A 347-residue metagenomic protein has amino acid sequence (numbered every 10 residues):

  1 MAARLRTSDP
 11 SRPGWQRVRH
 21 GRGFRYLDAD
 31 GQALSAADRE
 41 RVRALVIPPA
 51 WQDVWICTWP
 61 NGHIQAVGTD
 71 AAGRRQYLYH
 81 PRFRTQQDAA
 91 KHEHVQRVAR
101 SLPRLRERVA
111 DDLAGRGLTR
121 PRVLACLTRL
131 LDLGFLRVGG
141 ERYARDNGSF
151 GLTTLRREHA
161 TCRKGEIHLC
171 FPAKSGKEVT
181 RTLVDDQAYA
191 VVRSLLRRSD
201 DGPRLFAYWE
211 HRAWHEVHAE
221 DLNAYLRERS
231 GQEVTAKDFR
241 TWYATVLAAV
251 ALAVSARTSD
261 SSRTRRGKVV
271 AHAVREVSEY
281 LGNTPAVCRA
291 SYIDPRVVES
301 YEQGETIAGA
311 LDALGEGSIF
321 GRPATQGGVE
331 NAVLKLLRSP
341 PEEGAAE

Functional and structural regions predicted by a protein language model:
M1-F150, T154-V270, V274-L281, A286-A290 (+1 more regions): A positively charged, amphipathic N-terminal helix/segment that binds anionic biomolecules
A251-T258, Q303-T306, P341-A345: Short helix-capping/linker segments at secondary-structure and domain boundaries
P295-S318, V329-E330: DNA/chromatin major-groove-contacting recognition/catalytic segments
I319-E347: Long, His/Glu/Asp-enriched segments that create or flank divalent metal/ion-associated functional microenvironments
